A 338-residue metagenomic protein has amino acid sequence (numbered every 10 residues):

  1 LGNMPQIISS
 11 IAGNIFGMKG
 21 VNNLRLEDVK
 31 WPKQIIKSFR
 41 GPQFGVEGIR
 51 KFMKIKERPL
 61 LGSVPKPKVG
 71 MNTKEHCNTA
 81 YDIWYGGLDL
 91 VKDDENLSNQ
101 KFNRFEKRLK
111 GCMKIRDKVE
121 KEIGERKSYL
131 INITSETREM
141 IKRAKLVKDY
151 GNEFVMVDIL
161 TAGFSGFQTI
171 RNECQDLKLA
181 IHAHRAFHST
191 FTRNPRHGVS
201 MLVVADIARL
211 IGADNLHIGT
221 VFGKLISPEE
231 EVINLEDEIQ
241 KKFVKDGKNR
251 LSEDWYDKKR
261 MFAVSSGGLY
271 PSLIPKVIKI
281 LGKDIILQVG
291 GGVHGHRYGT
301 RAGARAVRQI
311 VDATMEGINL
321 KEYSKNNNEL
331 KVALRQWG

Functional and structural regions predicted by a protein language model:
L1-P42: Phosphate-/polyanion-interacting regions in eukaryotic proteins
G41-M71, K118-R126, Q175, L179-F191: N-terminal small/glycine-rich loop or linker at the start of catalytic domains across soluble metabolic enzymes
P59-C77, K127-E139, F187-V199, V264-L269: Active-site mouth loops of central-metabolism enzymes
K68-M71, L97-N103, I131-E139, T161-F164 (+3 more regions): Short, small-residue-enriched loops and turns at beta-alpha junctions that line or gate enzyme active sites
L88-K110, T220-G223: Glycine-rich, proline-tolerant flexible connector loops at the mouths of alpha/beta enzymes
R108, C112, E120-K127, S135-K148: N-terminal active-site wall of soluble small-molecule enzyme domains
K142-K145, Y150-G290, A302, A306: Catalytic alpha/beta core domains of metabolic enzymes, predominantly
D206, T300-G338: Extended, intrinsically disordered, low-complexity segments
